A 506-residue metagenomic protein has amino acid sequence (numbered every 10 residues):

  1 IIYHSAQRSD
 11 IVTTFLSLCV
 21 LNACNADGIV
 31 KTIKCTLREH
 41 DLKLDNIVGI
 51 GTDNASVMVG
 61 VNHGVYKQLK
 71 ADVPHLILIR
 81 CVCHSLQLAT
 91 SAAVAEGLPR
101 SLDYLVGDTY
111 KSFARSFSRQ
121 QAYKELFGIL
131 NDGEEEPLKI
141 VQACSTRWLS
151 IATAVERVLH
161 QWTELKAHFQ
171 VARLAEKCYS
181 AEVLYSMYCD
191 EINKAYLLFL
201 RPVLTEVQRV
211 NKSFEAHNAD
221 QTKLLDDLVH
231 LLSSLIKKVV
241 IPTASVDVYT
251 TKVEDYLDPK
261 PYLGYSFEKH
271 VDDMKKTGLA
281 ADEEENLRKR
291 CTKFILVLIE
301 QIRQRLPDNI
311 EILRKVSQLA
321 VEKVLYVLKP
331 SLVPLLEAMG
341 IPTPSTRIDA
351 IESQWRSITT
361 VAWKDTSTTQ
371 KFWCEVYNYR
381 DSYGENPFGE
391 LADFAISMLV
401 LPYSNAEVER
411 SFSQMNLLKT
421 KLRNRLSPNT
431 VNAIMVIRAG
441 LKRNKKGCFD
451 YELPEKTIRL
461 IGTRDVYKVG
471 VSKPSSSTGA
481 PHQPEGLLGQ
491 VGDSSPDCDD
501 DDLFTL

Functional and structural regions predicted by a protein language model:
I1-L506: Alpha-helical structural modules in large enzymes and assemblies
